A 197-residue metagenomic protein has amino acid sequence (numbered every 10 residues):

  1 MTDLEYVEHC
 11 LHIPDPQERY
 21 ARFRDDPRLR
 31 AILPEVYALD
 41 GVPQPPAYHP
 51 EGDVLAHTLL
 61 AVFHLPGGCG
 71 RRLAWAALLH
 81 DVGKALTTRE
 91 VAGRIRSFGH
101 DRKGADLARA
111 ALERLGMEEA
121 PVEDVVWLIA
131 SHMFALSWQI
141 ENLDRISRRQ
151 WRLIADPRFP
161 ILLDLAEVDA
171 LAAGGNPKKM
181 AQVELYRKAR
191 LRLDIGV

Functional and structural regions predicted by a protein language model:
M1-V91: Acidic/His-rich, divalent-metal-binding segments that scaffold phosphate/diphosphate chemistry
L4-H12, E141-R145, G196-V197: Charged/polar, low-hydrophobicity segments characteristic of intrinsically disordered regions and flexible loops
E5-Y6, E18-R22, R28-A31, E35 (+4 more regions): Exposed alpha-helical structural elements
H9-C10, R22-D26, E35, H64 (+5 more regions): Residues that form generic nucleotide/phosphate-binding pockets
R28-A31, D53, H100, I154 (+1 more regions): A generic short alpha-helical patch detector that favors 3-5-residue windows in or near N-terminal regions
A31-I32, Q44, G93, S97-F98 (+2 more regions): Alpha-helix boundary/interfacial micro-motifs
F63-G175: Divalent metal-dependent catalytic cores for phosphoryl transfer on phosphate-bearing substrates
Q139, A172-V197: Terminal helices and disordered tails flanking the catalytic cores of nucleotide-processing hydrolases
